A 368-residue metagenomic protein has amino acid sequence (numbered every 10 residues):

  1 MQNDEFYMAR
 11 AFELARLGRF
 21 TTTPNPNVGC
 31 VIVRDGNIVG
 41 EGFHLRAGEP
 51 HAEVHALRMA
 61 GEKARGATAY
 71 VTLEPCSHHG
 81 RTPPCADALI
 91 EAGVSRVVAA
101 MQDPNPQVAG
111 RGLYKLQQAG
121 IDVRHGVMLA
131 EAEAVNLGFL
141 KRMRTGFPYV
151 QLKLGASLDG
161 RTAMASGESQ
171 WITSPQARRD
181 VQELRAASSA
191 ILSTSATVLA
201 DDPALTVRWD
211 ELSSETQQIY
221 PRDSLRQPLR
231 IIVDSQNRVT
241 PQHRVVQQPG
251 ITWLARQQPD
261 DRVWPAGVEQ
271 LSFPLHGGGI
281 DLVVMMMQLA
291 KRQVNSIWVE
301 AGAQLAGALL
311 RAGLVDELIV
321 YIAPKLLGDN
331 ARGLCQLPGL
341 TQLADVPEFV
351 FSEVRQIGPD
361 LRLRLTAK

Functional and structural regions predicted by a protein language model:
D4-T23, R142: Short, basic/aromatic recognition patches
A11, G29, C76, L116 (+7 more regions): Residue-level signal for inorganic ion chemistry
N27-G36, L154-G155, L363: Short beta-strand scaffold segments in enzyme catalytic cores
I32-E131, Q258, L310: Zn2+-dependent cytidine deaminase-like catalytic core
P104-Q107, A130-E131, L199, R238-T240 (+2 more regions): Short gly/pro/ser/thr-enriched loop/turn and capping motifs at secondary-structure boundaries
K141, Q151-L158, T162-N295, Q304-G307: Active-site ligand-binding patch in enzyme domains
R311-F349: Flexible, gly/pro- and Lys/Arg-enriched active-site loops
P338-K368: Conserved histidine-centered catalytic loops in small-molecule metabolism enzymes
